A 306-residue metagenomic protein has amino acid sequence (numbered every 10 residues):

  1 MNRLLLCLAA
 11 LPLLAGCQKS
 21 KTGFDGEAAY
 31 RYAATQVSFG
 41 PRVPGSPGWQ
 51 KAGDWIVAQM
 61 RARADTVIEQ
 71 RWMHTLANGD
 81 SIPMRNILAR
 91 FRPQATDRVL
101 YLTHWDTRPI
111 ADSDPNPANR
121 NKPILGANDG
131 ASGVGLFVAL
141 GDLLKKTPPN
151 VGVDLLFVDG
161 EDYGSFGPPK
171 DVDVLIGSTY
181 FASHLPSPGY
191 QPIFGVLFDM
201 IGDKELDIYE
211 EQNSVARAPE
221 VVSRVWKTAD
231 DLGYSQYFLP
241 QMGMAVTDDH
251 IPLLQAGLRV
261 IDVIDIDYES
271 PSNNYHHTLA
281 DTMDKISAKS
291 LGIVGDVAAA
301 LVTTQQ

Functional and structural regions predicted by a protein language model:
L4-L13: Sec-dependent N-terminal signal peptides
C17-G53, R63, P271-K285: N-terminal capping segment at the start of a domain
S20-G23, S38-P47, H74-N78, R120-A131 (+5 more regions): Second-shell loop/turn segments in exported
A28-T35, K51, W55, Q59-A62 (+8 more regions): Extracytoplasmic/secreted proteins, especially bacterial periplasmic and envelope-associated proteins
A34-T35, P41-Q94: A non-catalytic alpha/beta surface segment that caps or lines the substrate-entry region of metallo-dependent hydrolase
V43-P44, M73-T75, Q94-A95, W105-P109 (+4 more regions): Solvent-exposed loop/turn segments at secondary-structure junctions within structured extracellular/periplasmic domains
R71, F194, I201-Q306: Active-site-adjacent substrate-binding region of metalloamidase/peptidase-like peptide-processing proteins
N121-E220, A245: Acidic/histidine-rich catalytic neighborhood of metal-dependent amide-processing enzymes
